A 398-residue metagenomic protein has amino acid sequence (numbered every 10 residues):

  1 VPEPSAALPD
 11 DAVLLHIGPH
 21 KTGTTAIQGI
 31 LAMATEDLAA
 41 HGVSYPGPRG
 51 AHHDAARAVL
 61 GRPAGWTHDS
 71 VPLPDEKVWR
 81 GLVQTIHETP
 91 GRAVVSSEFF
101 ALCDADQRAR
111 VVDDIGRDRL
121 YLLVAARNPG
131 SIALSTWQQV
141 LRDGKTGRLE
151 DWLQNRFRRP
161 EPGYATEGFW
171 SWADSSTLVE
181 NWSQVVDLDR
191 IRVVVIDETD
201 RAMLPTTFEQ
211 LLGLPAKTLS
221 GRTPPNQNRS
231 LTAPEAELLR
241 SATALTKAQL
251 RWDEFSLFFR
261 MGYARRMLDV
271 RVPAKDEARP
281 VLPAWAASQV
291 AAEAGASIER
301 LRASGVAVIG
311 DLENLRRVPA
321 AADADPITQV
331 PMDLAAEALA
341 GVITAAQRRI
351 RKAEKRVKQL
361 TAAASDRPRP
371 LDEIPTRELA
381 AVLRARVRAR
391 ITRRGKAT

Functional and structural regions predicted by a protein language model:
V1-T398: Anion-recognition interface
